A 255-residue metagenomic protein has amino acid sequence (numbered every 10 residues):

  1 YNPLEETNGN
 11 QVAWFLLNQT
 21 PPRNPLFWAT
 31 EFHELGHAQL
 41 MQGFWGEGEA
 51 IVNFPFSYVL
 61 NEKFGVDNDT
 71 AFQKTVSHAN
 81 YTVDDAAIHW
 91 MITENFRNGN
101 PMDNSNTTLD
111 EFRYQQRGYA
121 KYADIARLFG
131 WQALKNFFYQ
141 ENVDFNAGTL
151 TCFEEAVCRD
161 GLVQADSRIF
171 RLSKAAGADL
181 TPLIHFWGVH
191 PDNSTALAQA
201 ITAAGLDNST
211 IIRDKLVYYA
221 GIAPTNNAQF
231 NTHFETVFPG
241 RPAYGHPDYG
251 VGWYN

Functional and structural regions predicted by a protein language model:
Y1-R127: Catalytic cores of extracellular degradative/oxidative enzymes
L4, W14, N18, W90 (+9 more regions): Polar/charged alpha-helical tracts
N8-G9, G36, G43-G48, G65 (+12 more regions): Residue-identity detector for glycine
N68-T70, Y139, I201: Flexible domain-boundary/linker segments
T82-A196: Active-site-proximal alpha-helical
A156-N255: Beta/coil-rich, acidic/histidine-enriched accessory regions frequently appended to metallopeptidases
